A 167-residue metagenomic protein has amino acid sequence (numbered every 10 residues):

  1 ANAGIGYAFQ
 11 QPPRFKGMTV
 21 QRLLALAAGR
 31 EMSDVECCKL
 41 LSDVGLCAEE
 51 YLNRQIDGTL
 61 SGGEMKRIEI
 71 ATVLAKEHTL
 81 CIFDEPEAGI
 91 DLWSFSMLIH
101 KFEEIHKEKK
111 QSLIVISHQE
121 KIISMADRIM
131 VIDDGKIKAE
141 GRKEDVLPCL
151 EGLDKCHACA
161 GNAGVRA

Functional and structural regions predicted by a protein language model:
Q11, G17-E36: Q-loop/switch helix immediately C-terminal to the Walker
E69-I70: Hydrophobic anchor residue at the start of the ABC signature
V73-L74: ABC ATPase C-loop
E85-P86, W93: Walker B catalytic motif
F95-E108: Helical segment within the ABC ATPase nucleotide-binding domain
H118-M125: Conserved H-loop
E140-G141: ABC ATPase "signature
